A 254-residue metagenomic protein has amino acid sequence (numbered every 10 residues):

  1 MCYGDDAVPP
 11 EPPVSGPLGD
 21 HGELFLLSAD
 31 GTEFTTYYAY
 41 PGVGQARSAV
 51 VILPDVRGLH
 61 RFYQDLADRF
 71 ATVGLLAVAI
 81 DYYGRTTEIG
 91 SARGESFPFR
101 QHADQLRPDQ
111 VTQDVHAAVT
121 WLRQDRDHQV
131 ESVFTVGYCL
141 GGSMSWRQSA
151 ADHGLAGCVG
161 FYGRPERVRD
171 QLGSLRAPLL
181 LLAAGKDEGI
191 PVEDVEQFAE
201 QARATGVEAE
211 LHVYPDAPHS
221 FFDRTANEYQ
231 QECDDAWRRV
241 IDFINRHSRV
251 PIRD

Functional and structural regions predicted by a protein language model:
M1-D254: N-terminal cap/leader regions of alpha/beta-hydrolase-fold enzymes, predominantly small-molecule hydrolases
